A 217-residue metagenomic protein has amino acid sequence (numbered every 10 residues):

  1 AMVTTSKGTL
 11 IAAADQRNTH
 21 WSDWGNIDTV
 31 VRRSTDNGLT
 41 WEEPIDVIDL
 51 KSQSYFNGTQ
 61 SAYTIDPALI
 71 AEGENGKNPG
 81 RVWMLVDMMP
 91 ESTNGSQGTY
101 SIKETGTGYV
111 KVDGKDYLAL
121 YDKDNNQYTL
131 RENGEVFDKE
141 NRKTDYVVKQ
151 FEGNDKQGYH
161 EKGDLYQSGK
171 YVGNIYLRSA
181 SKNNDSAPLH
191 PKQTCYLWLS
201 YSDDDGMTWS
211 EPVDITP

Functional and structural regions predicted by a protein language model:
A1-P217: Asp-box/BNR beta-propeller blade signature and adjacent active/binding-site loops in extracellular glycan-interacting
